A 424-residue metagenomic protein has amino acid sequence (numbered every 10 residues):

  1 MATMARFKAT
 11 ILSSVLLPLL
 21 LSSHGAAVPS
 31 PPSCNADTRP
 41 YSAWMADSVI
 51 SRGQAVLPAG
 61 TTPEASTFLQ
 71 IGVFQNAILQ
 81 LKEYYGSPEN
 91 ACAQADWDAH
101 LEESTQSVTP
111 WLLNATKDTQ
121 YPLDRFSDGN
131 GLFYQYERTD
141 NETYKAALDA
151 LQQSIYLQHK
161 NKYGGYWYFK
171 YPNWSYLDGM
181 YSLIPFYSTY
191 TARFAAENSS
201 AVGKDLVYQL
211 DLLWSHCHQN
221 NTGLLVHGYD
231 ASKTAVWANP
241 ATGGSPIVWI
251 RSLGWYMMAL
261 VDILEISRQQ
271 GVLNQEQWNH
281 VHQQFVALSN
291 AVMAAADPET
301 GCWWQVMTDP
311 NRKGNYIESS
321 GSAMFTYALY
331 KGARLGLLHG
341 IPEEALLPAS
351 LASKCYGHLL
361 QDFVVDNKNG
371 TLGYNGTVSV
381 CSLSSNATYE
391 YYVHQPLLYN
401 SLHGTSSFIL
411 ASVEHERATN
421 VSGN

Functional and structural regions predicted by a protein language model:
M1-V28: Fungal secretory targeting signals
P29-G72, A77-G129, Q135-S154, W304 (+1 more regions): CBM-like carbohydrate-recognition segments
W44, R52-T62, L212-L213, G223-D230 (+5 more regions): His/Met- and acidic-residue-enriched segments that coordinate or traffic transition-metal cofactors and support
S48, Q80, S107, A150 (+11 more regions): Alpha-helical scaffold segments in carbohydrate-active enzymes
S66, S175-S182, N198-D205, A241-Y256 (+3 more regions): Short, contiguous, pocket-lining structural segments that sit at or immediately flank catalytic/ligand-binding sites
P88-E89, Y190-K204, I263-N279, R334-E344: Inter-helical turn/loop segments and adjacent helix faces that build the functional surface of alpha-helical bundle
Q106-N239, I247, D366: Extended ligand-binding groove/face enriched in aromatic
M257-P310: Oxyanion-binding "anion nests"
